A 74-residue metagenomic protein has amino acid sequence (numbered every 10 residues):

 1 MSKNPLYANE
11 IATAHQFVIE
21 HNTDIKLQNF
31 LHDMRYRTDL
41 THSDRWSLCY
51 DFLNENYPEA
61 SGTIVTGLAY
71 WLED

Functional and structural regions predicted by a protein language model:
S2-T23: Short terminal alpha-helical segments
Q16-D74: Acidic, low-complexity, intrinsically disordered interaction modules
